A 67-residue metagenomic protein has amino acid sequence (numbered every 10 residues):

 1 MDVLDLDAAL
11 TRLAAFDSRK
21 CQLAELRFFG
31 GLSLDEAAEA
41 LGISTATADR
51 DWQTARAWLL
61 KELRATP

Functional and structural regions predicted by a protein language model:
L6-D17: Short amphipathic alpha-helical boundary/capping segments
A15-S33: Short amphipathic alpha helix immediately N-terminal
R27, R50-Q53, K61: Base-recognition residues in the alpha-helical recognition helix of bacterial helix-turn-helix
G30-R50: Helix-turn-helix DNA-binding module
R56-P67: Short, Lys/Arg-enriched C-terminal cap helix and immediately downstream tail that follows
